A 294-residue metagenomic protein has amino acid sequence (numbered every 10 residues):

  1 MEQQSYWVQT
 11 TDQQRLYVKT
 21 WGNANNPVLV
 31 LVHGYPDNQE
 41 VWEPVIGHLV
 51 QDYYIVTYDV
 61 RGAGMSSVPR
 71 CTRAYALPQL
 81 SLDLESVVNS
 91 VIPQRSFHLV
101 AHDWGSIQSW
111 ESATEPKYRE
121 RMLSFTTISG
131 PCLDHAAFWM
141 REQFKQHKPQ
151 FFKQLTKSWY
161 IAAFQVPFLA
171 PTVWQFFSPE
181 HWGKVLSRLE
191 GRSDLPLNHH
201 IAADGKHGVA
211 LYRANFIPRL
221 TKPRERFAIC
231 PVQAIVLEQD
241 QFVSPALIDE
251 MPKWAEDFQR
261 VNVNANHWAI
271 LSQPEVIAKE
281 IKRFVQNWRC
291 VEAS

Functional and structural regions predicted by a protein language model:
M1-W7: An N-terminal hydrophobic leader/cap segment in hydrolases
E2, Q14-L16, Y35, V41 (+5 more regions): Flexible "cap/lid" subdomain of the alpha/beta-hydrolase fold that forms the substrate-access gate
W7, Y17, V28, L211: Conserved beta-strand positions that form and line the central face of beta-propeller blades
D12-Q14, N25-N26: Short acidic/polar mixed-charge low-complexity motifs
K19-M65: Conserved HGGG/HGGXW glycine-rich cap/lid loop of the alpha/beta-hydrolase fold
W21, I235, N262-A265: Conserved beta-strand termini and adjacent loop/short-helix elements that scaffold enzyme active sites in alpha/beta
N23-A24, V91-R95, W288: Glycine-rich phosphate-binding loop signature in dinucleotide/nucleotide-binding domains
E256-S294: Catalytic active-site module of serine/aspartate enzymes centered on a nucleophile-bearing elbow/loop
